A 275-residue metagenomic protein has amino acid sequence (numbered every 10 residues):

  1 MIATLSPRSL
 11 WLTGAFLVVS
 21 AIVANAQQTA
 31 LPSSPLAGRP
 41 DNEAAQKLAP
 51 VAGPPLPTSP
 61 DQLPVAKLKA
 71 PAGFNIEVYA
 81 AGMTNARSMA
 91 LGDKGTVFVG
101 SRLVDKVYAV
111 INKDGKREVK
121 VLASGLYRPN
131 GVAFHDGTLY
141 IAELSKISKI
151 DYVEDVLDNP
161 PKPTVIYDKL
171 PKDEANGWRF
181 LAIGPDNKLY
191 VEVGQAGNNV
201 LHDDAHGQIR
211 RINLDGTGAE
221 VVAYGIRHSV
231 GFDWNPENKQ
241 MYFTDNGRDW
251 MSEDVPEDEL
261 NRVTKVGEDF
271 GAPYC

Functional and structural regions predicted by a protein language model:
Q28-P71, W178, Q195-N198, I212-T217 (+2 more regions): Beta-propeller domain segments
N85, L103, E118, G125-R128 (+5 more regions): Beta-rich catalytic cores
M89, V132, L181, S229-F232: Hydrophobic core register within WD40 beta-propeller blades
L91-K94, F134-D136, I183-D186, N235-N238: Residue-level detector of Asp-centered blade-edge/turn motifs that repeat once per structural unit in beta-propeller
T96-G100, T138-I141, K188-E192, Q240-T244: Conserved beta-propeller blade signature
K106-A109, K146-S148, Q208-R210, E259: A short loop-to-beta-strand structural motif that recurs across blades of beta-propeller domains
V110-D114, I150-D158, K265-F270: Short loop/turn segments immediately following beta-strands, especially the blade-tip and inter-blade linker loops
R128, S145-G184, E192-Q195, G218-A219 (+1 more regions): Asp-box/WD-like beta-propeller blade repeats and closely related beta-sheet repeat scaffolds
